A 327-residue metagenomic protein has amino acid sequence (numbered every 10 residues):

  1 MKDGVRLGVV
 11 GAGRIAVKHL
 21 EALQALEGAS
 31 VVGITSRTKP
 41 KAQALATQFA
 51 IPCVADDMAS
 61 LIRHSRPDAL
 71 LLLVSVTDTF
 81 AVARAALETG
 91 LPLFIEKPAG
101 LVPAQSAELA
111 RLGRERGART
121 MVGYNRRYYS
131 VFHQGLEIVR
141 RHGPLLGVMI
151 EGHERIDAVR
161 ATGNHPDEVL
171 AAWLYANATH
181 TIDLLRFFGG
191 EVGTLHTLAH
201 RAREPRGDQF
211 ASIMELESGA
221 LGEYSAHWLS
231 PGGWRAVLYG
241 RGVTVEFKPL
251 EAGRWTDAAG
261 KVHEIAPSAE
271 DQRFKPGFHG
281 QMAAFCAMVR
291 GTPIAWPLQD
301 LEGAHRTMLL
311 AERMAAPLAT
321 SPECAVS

Functional and structural regions predicted by a protein language model:
M1, A176-A252, M282-T292: Contiguous beta-strand/loop segments that form the cofactor/metal-binding neighborhood of enzyme cores
M1-F49, A284: N-terminal Rossmann-like dinucleotide-binding module
M1-G4, A29, A69-L71, A118 (+1 more regions): C-terminal helix-rich "cap/oligomerization" subdomain common to oxidoreductases
C53-R111: Beta-loop-alpha module in the N-terminal Rossmann-like domain of NAD(P)-dependent dehydrogenases, especially those
A55, I95-E96, T120-V122, F247: Hydrophobic residues in well-ordered beta-strands that form the structural core
E108-R126, P144-M149: Rossmann-fold dehydrogenase core element
R126-H196: Predominantly a Rossmann-like dinucleotide-binding segment in NAD(P)-dependent oxidoreductases
A269-A283, Q299: Active-site loop of classical SDR/Rossmann-like NAD(P)-dependent oxidoreductases, centered on the catalytic Tyr-X3-Lys
